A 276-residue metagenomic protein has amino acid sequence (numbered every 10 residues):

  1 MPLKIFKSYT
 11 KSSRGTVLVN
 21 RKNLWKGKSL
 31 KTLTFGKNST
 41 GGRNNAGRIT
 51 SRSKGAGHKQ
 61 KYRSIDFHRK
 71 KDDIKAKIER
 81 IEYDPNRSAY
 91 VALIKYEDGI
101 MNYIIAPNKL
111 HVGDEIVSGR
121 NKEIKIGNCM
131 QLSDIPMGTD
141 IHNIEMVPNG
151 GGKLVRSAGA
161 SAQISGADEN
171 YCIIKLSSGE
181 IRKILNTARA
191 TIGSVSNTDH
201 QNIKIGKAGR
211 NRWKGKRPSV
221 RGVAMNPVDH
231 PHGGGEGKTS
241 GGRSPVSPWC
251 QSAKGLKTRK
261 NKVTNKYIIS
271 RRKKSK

Functional and structural regions predicted by a protein language model:
M1-R87, H111-K276: Basic, glycine/proline-rich low-complexity segments that contact nucleic acids
N86, I94-Y96: Structural recognition of beta-strand segments within beta-rich domains
Y96, A106, G166: Conserved strand-loop elements at the edges of beta-sheets that form or border functional pockets
Y96-G99, S177-S178: Short acidic-glycine loop/turn motifs at beta-strand connectors
G99-H111: Beta-strand/loop nucleic-acid-binding surfaces
